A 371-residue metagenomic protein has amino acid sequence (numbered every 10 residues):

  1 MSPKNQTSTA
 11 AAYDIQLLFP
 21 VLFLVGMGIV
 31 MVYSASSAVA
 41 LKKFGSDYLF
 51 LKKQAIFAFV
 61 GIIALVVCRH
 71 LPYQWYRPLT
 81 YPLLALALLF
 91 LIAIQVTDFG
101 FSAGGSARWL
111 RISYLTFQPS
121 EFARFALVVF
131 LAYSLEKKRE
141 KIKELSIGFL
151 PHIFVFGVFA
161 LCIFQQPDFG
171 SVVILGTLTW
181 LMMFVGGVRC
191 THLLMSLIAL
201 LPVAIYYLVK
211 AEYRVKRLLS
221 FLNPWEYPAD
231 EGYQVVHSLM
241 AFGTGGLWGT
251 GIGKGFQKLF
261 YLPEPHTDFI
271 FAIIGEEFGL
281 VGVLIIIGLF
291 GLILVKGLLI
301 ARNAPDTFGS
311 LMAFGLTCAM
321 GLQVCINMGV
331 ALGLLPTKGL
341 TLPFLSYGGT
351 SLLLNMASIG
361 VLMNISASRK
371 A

Functional and structural regions predicted by a protein language model:
M1-K4, T9, I326-A371: A juxtamembrane structural motif centered on a specific transmembrane helix
N5-V21, Y76: N-terminal membrane topogenic signal
P20-G26, V30-S34, K43-Q234, A272-V330 (+1 more regions): Hydrophobic alpha-helical transmembrane segments of multi-pass inner membrane proteins, especially in bacterial systems
S113-A123, Q165-P167, G246-G251, L340-L354: Glycine/serine-rich anion-binding loops at beta->alpha junctions that coordinate negatively charged ligand groups
D168-V173, T250-G255, P265-T267, L284 (+3 more regions): Transmembrane helix boundary and interhelical junction motifs in multipass membrane proteins
P224-T267, F278-G282: TM-adjacent membrane-interface loops and short helices in multi-pass inner/ER membrane proteins
